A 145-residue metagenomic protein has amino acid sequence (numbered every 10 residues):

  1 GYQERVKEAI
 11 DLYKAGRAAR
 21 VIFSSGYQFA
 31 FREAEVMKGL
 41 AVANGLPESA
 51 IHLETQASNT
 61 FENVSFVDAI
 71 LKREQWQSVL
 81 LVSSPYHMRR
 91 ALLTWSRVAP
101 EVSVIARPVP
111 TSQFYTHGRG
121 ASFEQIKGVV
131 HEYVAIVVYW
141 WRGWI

Functional and structural regions predicted by a protein language model:
G1-F123: A structural signal for short, hydrophobic/glycine-enriched beta-strand patches
S122-I145: A transmembrane-helix-recognition feature enriched in membrane-embedded lipid enzymes and envelope glyco-/phospholipid
